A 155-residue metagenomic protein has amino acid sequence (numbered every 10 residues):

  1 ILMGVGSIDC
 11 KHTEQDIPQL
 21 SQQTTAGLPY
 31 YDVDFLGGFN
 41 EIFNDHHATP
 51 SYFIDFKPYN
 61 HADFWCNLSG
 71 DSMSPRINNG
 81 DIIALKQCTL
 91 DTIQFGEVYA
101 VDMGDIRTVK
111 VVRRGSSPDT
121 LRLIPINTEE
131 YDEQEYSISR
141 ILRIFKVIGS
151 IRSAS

Functional and structural regions predicted by a protein language model:
M3-N79, L90-T92, D105, R152-S155: Short, positionally conserved secondary-structure boundary motifs
F56-S155: Acidic/glycine-rich C-terminal interaction modules and beta/coil loop segments that lie outside canonical DNA-binding
